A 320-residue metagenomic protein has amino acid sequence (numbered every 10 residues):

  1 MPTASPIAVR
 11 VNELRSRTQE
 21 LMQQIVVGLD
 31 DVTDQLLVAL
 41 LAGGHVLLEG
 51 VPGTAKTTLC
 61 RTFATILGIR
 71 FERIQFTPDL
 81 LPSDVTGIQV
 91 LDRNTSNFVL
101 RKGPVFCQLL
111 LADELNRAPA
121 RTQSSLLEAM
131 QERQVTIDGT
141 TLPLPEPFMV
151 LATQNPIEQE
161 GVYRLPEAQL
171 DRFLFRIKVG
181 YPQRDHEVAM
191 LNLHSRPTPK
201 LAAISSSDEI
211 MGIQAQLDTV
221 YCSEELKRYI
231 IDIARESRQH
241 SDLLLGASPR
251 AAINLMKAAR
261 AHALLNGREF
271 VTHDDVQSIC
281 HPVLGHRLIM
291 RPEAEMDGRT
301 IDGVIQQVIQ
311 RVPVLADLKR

Functional and structural regions predicted by a protein language model:
P2-T3, V9, Q239-R320: C-terminal engagement/docking regions of AAA+ P-loop ATPases
A8-V51, I231, R235-R238: Pre-Walker A (pre-P-loop) alpha-helix and adjacent loop at the N terminus of AAA/AAA+ ATPase modules, a conserved
Q35-V38, L91-L111, T140: Conserved alpha-helical scaffold flanking the Walker A/P-loop in AAA+ ATPase domains
L40-T77: Walker A/P-loop
G50, D113-E114, S125: Walker B catalytic acidic pair
V51, V85, T153: P-loop (Walker A) phosphate-binding loop of NTP-binding proteins
D92-N97, E114, A118, T122 (+2 more regions): Canonical AAA+ ATPase core
D185, N192-D274, M296: AAA+ P-loop NTPase domains with strong preference for DNA replication initiators and clamp-loader complexes
